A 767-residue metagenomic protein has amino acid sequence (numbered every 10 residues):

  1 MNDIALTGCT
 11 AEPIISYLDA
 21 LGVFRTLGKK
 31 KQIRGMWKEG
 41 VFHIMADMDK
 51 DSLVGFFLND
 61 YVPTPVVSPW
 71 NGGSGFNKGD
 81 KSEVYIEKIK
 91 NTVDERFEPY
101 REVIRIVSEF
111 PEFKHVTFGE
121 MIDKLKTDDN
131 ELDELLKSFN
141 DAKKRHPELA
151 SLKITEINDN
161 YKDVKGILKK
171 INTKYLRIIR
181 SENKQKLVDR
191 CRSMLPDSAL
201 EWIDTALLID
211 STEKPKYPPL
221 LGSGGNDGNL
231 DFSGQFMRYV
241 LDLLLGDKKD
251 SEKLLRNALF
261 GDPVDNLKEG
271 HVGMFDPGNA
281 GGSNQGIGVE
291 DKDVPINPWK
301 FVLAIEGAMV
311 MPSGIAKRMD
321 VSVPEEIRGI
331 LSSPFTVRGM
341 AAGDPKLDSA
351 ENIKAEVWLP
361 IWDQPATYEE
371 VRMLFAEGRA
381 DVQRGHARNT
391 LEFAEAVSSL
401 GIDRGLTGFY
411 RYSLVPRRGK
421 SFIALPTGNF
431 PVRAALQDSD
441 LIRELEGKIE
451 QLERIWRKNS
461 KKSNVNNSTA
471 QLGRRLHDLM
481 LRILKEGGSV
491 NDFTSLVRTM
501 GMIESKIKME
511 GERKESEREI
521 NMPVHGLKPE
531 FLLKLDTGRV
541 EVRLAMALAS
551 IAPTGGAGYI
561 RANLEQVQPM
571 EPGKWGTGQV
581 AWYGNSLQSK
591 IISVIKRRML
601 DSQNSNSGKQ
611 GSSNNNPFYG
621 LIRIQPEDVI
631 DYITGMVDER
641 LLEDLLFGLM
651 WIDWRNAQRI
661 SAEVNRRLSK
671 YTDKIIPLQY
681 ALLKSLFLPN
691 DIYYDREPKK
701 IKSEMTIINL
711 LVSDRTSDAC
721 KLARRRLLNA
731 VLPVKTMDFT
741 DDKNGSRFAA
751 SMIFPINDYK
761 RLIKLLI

Functional and structural regions predicted by a protein language model:
M1-D227, S251-L255, T407, R411-I767: Long, contiguous all-alpha helical interaction modules
Y175, K216, L220, G224 (+4 more regions): Generic preference for well-ordered secondary structure
I203-A206, D242-Q285: Acidic/polar, low-complexity linker and loop regions
P215-N226, L230-G246: Noncatalytic N-terminal accessory/assembly modules of large enzymes
D231-R238, G246-L255, W299, V310 (+1 more regions): Transmembrane-helix bundle segments that line or gate the permeation/cavity pathway in multi-pass membrane proteins
S233, M237-V240, V294, P298 (+5 more regions): Short, well-ordered alpha-helical packing segments
L245-K249, L303-E306, V310, G314 (+4 more regions): Intrinsically disordered or highly flexible coil/loop and linker segments, enriched in small and charged/polar residues
N284-L441: Domain-exit/linker segments immediately C-terminal to small folded modules
